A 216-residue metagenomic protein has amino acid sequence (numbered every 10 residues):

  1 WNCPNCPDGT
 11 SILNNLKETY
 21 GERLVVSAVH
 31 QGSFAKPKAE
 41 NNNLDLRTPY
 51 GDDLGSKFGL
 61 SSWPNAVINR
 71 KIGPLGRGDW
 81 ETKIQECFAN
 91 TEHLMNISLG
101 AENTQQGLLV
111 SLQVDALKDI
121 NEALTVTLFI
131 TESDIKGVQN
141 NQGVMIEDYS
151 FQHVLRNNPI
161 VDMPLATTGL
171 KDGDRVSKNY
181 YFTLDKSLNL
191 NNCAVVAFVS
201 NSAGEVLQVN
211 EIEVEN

Functional and structural regions predicted by a protein language model:
W1-I12: Conserved redox-active cysteine motifs that mediate thiol-disulfide chemistry, especially di-cysteine Cys-X(1-2)-Cys
N2, K17-Y20, R70, F88: Sec/Tat-exported extracytoplasmic proteins
T10-V29: Conserved helix-turn-beta segment immediately C-terminal to the redox Cys motif in thioredoxin-like folds
A28-N216: Short, conserved sequence motifs used for protein processing/export or organelle targeting and for catalysis
